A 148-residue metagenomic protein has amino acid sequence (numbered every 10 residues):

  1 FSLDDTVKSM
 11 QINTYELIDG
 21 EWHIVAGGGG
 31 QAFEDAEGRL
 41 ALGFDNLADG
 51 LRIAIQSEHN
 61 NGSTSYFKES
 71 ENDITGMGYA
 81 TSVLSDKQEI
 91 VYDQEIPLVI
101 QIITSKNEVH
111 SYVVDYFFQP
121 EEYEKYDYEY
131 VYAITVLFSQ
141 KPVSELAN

Functional and structural regions predicted by a protein language model:
D4-G78: Structured domain cores in non-transmembrane regions
F33-D45, D86, I90, Y123-Y126 (+1 more regions): Acidic, Ser/Thr/Pro
S63-I102: Intrinsically disordered, low-complexity segments enriched in Gly and acidic/Ser/Thr residues that form flexible
Q94-N148: Glycine-rich, aromatic-bearing surface loops/beta-hairpins
